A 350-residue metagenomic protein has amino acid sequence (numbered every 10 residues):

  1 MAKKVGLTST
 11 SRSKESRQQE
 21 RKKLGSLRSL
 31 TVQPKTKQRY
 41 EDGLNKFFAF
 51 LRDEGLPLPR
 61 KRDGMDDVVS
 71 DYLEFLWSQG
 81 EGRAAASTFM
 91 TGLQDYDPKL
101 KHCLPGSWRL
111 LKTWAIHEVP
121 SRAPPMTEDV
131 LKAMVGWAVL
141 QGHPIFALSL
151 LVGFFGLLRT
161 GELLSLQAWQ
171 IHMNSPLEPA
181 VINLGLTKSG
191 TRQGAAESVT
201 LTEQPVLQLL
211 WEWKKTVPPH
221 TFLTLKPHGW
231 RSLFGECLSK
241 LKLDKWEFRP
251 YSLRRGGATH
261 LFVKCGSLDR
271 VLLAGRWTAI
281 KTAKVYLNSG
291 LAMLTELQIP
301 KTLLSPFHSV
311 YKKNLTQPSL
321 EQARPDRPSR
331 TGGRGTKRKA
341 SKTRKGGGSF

Functional and structural regions predicted by a protein language model:
M1-F350: Extended, non-catalytic subsegments within catalytic or DNA/protein-binding/adaptor domains
